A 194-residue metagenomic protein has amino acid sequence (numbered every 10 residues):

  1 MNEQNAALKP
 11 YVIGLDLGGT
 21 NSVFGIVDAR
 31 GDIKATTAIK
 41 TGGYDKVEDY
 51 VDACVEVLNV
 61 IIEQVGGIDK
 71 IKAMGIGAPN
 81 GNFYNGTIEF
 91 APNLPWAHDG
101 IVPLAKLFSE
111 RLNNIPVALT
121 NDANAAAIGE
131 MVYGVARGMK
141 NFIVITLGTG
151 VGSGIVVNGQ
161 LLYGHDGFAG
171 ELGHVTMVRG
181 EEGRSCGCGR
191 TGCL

Functional and structural regions predicted by a protein language model:
N2, K9, V27, T36 (+4 more regions): Glycine/GP-enriched mid-protein hinge/lid loop-to-helix segment characteristic of carbohydrate kinases
E3, A7-E56, D69, T87-F90 (+2 more regions): Short glycine-rich, Thr/Ser-proximal phosphate-binding strand/loop in the N-terminal lobe of ATP-dependent enzymes
T20, P79-N82, G148-G150: Short glycine-rich anion-binding loops that position phosphate/pyrophosphate groups of nucleotides and phosphorylated
N21-V23, A125-A127, G150-G152: Short glycine/serine/threonine-rich phosphate/pyrophosphate-binding segments that cradle anionic phosphate groups
T41-G42, A73, W96, A169-E171: A short acidic/small-residue loop/turn micro-motif
V47-V55, E63, K70-M74, N80-N141: Glycine-rich phosphate-binding loop and adjoining helix at the ATP-binding site of ATP-dependent phosphoryl-transfer
